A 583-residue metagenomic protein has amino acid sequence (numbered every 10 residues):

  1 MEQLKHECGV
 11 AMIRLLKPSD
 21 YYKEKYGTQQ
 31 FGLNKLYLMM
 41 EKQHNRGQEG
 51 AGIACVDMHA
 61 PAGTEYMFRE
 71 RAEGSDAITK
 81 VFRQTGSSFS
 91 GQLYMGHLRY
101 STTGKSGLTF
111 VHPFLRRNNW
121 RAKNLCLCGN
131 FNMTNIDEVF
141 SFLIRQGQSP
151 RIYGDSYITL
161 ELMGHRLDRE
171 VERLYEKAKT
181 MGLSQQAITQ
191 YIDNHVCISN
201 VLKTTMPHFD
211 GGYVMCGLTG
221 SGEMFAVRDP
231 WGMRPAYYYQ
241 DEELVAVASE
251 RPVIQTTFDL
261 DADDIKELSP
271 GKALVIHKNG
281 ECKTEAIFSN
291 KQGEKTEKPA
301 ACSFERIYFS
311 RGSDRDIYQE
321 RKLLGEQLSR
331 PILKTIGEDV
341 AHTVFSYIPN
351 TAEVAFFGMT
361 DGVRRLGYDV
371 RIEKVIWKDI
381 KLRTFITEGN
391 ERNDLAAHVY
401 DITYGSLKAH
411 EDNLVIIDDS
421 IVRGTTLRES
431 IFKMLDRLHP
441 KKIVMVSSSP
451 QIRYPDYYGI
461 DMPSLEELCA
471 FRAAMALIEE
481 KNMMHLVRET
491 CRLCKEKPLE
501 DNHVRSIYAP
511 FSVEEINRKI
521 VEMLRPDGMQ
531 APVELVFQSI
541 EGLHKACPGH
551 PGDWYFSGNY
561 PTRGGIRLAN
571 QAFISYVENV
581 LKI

Functional and structural regions predicted by a protein language model:
M1-S269, V275-V344, I348-P349: Conserved short alpha-helical segments that host acidic/polar catalytic motifs at enzyme active sites
N132-T134, Y347-A355, I421-T425: Gly/Ser/Thr-rich loops at beta-strand to alpha-helix junctions that form or flank small-molecule/cofactor-binding
L160-L162, R173-Q185, V370-F385, K481-E496 (+1 more regions): A conserved beta-strand->alpha-helix junction
R169, N279, L333-A341, G362-I372 (+2 more regions): Secondary-structure transition/capping motifs at alpha-helix termini and the adjoining loop/turn into the next element
N200, T204, V253, L260-D264 (+7 more regions): Phosphate/diphosphate-binding loops
M206, S221-E223, R228, Q240 (+6 more regions): PRPP-dependent phosphoribosyltransferase catalytic core
Y318-N393: Conserved PRPP/pyrophosphate-binding segment of the phosphoribosyltransferase/PRPP-pathway fold
V363-L414, G424-T425, R453-E466: Short, glycine/charge-rich flexible loops or terminal/linker lids adjacent to PRPP-binding catalytic cores
